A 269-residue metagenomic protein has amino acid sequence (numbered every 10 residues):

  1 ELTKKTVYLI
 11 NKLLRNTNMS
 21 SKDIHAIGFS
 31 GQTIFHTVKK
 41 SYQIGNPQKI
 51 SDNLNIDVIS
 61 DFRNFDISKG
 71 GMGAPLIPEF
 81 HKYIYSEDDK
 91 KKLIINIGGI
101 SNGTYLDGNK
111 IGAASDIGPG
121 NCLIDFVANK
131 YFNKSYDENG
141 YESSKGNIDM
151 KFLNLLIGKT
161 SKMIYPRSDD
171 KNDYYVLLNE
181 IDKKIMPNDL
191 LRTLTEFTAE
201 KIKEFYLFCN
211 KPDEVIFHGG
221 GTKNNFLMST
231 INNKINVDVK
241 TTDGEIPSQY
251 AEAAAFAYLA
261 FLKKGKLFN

Functional and structural regions predicted by a protein language model:
L2-P47: Short beta-strand-loop/turn "lid" adjacent to the catalytic site in phosphate-handling enzymes
S21, F205, C209, I231 (+2 more regions): Non-transmembrane, aqueous-exposed alpha-helical and coiled segments at domain scale
K22-H25, K92, D213: Conserved acidic residues
F29-Q32, I97-I100, D213-K223, A253: Glycine-rich beta-strand-to-loop/alpha-helix junction loops that act as flexible
V38, P47-S60: Conserved nucleotide-sugar donor-interacting segment of glycosyltransferase catalytic cores, predominantly GT-B
N53, I59-S86, L93-S161: Glycine-rich phosphate-binding loop plus the immediately following alpha-helix
K134-E214, N225-V237: A contiguous, well-structured pocket-lining segment that forms one wall/lid of small-molecule binding clefts in soluble
R192, E196, D243-N269: Glycine-rich phosphate-binding/hydrolytic loop that grips phosphoryl groups
